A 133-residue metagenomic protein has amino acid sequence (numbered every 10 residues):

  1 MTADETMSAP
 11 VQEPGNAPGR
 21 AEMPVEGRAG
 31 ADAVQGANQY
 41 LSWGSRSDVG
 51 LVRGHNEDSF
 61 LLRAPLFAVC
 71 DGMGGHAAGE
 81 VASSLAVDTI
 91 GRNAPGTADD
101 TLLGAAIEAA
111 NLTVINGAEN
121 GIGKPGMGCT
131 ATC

Functional and structural regions predicted by a protein language model:
M1-C133: PP2C/PPM-type serine/threonine phosphatase catalytic domain
